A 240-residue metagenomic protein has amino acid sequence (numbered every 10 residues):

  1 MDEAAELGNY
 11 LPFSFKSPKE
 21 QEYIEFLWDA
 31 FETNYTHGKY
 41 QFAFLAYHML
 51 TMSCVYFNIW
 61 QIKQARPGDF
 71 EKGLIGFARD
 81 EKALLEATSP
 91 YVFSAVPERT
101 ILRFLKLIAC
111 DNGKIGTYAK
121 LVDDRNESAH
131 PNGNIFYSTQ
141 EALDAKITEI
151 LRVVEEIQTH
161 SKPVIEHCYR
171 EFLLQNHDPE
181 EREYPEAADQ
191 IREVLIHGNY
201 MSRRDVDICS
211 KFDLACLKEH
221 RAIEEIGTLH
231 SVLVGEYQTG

Functional and structural regions predicted by a protein language model:
M1-I101, T117-K120, R152, T159-E181 (+1 more regions): Amphipathic alpha-helical interface elements
D2, D29, D69, D80 (+8 more regions): Acidic-enriched, low-complexity/disordered segments with a strong bias for Aspartate over Glutamate
N9, N34, N58, N112 (+4 more regions): Detector for Asparagine
P18, F104-C168: Charge-enriched, short contiguous segments at helix-coil
V92-L107, V206-L217: A mid-sequence interfacial segment
R125-I135, E193-M201, S231-G240: Short flexible/disordered coil segments
F172-H230: Acidic, Ser/Thr-rich low-complexity intrinsically disordered segments
